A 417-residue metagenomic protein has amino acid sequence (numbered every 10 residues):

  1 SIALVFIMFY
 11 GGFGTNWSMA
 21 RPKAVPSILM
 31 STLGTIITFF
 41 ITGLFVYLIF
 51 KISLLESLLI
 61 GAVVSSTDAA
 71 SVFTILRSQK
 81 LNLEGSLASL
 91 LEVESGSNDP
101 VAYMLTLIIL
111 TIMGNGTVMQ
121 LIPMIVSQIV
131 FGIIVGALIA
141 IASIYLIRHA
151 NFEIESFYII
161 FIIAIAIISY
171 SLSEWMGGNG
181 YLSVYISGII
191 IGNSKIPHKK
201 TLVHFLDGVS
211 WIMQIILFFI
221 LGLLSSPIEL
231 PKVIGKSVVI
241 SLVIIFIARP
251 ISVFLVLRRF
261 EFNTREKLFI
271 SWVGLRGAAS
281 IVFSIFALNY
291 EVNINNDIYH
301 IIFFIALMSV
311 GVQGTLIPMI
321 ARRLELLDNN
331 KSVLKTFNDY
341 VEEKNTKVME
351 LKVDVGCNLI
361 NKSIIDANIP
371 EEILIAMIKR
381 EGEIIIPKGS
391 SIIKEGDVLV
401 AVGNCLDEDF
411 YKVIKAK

Functional and structural regions predicted by a protein language model:
S1-N330, E343: Transmembrane helical cores of multi-pass secondary ion antiporters/exchangers
L29, E350, V400: Short aromatic/hydrophobic contact patches that present stacked aromatics for nucleic-acid/ligand binding
L91, K331-D339, I375-E381: Short linear loop/turn motifs
K195-P197, P370-E371, V413: Short, positively charged
D328-E350: Long, charged amphipathic helices and adjacent flexible linkers at domain junctions
D354-L406: Cytosolic Rossmann-like ligand/nucleotide-binding regulatory domains
S391, Y411-K417: Short, compositionally biased
